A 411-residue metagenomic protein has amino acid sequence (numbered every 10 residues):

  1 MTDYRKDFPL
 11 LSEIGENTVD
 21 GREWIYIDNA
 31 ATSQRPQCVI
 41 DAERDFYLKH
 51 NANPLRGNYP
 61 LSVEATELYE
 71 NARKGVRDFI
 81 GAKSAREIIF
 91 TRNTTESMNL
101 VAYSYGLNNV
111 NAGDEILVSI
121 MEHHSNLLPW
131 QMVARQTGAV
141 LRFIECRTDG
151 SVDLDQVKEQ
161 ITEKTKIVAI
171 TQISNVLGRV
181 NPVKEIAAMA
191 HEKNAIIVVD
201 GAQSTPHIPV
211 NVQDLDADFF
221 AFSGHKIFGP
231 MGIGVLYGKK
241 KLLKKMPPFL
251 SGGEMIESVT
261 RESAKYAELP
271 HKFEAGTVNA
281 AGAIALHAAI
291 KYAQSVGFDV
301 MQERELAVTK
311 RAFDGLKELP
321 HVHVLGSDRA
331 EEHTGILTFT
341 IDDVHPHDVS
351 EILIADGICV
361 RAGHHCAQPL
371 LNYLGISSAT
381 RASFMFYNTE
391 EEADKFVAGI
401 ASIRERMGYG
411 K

Functional and structural regions predicted by a protein language model:
M1-K411: Pyridoxal 5′-phosphate
